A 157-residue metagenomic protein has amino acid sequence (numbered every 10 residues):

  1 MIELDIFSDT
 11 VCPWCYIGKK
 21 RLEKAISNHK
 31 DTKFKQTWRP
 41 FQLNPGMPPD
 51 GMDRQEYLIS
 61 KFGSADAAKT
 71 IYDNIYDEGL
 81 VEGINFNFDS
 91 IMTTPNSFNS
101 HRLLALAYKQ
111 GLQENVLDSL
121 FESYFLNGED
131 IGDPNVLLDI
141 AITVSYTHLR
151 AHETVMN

Functional and structural regions predicted by a protein language model:
M1-I2, H29: Extreme N-terminus of proteins, especially the signal/transit-peptide cleavage junction and the first residues
I2-V11: Short active-site neighborhood of thiol/selenol oxidoreductases, capturing the structured segment around
T10-K20: Conserved redox-active cysteine motifs that mediate thiol-disulfide chemistry, especially di-cysteine Cys-X(1-2)-Cys
K20-Y124: Structural alpha/beta surface segment adjacent to cysteine/selenocysteine redox centers across thiol/disulfide enzymes
F125-G132, L137, I142: Acyltransferase
T147-T154: Conserved small/polar residues in nucleotide/adenosyl-binding loops
